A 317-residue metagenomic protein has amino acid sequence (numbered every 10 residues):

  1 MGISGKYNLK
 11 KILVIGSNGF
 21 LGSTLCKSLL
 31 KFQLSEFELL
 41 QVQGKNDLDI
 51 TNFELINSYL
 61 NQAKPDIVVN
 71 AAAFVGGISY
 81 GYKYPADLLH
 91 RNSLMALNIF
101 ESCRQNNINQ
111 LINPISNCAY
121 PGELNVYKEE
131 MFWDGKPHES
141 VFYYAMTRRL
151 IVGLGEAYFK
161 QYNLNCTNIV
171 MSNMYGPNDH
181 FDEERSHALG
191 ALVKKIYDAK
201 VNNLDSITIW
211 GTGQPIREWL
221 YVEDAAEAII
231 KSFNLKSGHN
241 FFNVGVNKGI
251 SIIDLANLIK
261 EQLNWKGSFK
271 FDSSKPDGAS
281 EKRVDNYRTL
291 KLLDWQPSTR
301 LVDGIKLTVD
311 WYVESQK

Functional and structural regions predicted by a protein language model:
G5, F20, T24-S28, D198-K317: C-terminal substrate-binding subdomain of Rossmann-fold SDR/epimerase-dehydratase oxidoreductases
S17: NAD(P)H cofactor-binding loop motif with strongest signal on the N-terminal glycine-rich segment
Q33-I56: Adenosine-cofactor binding site in Rossmann-like domains, unifying the SAM/SAH pocket of S-adenosylmethionine-dependent
I50-N92, Q105: NAD(P)H-binding glycine-rich loop region in Rossmannoid oxidoreductase-like domains and their noncatalytic homologs
L89, S93, S140-V152, D182-G190 (+2 more regions): Short-chain dehydrogenase/reductase
L97-V141: Conserved Rossmann-fold NAD(P)-dependent oxidoreductase catalytic core, especially the SDR/UDP-sugar
A119-P121, T167-L189, P215-I216: Flexible, glycine-rich beta-alpha linker
E139-S172, A191-V201: Active-site Tyr-X1-5-Lys
